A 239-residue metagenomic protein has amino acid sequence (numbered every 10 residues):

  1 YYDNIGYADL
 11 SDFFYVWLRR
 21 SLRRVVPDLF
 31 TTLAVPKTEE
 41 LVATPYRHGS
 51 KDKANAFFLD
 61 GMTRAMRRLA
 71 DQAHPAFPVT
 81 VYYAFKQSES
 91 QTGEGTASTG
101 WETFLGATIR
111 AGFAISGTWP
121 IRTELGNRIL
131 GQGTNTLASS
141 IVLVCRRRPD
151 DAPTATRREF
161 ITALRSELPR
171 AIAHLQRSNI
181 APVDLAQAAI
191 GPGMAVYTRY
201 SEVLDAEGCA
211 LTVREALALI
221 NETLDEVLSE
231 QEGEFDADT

Functional and structural regions predicted by a protein language model:
Y1-T239: S-adenosyl-L-methionine-dependent nucleic acid methyltransferase catalytic domains
